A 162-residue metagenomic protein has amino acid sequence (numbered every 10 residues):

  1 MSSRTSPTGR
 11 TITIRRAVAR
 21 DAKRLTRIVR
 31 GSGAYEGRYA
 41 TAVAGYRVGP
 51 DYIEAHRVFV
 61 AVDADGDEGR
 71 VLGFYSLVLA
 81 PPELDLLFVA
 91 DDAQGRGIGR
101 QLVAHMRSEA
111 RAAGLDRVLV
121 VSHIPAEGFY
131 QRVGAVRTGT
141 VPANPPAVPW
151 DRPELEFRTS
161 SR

Functional and structural regions predicted by a protein language model:
M1-R20, F157-R162: Conserved N-terminal entry element of GNAT/NAT acetyltransferase domains
S6-G9, A64-R70, A147-V148: Short, solvent-exposed loop/turn segments that connect beta-strands within catalytic domains and beta-strand-rich
R16-L86, A90-D91, V103-H105, E109: Acetyl-CoA-dependent GNAT
A90, Q94, V121-H123: Residue-level recognition of the GNAT/N-acetyltransferase active site
G97: Conserved G/P- and acidic residue-centered "switch" motifs that form tight phosphate/ATP-binding loops in soluble
A110-H123: Conserved GNAT acetyl-CoA-binding A-motif
L119-V121, V136-L155: Conserved catalytic-core motifs of GNAT/GCN5-like acyltransferases
Y130: Conserved active-site tyrosine of GNAT-family acetyltransferases
